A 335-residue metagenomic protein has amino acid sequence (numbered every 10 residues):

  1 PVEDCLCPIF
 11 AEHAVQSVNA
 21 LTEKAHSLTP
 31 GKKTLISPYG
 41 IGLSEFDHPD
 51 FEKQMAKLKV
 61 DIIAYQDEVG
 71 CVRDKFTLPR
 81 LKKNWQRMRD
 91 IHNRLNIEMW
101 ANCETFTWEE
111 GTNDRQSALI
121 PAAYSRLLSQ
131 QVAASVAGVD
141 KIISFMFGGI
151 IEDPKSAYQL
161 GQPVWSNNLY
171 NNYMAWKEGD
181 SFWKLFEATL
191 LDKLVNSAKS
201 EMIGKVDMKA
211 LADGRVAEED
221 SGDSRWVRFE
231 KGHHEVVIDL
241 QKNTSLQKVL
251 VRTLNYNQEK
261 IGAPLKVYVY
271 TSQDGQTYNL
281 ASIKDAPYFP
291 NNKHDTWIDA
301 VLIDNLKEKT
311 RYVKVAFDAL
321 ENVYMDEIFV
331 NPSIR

Functional and structural regions predicted by a protein language model:
P1-E12: Active-site groove signature of glycoside hydrolases
V18-H48, Y65, L95-E109, S144-F147: Aromatic-lined carbohydrate-recognition surfaces of secreted/lumenal glycan-active proteins
V18-L21, G40-M55, P79-D90, L127-Q130: Alpha-helical scaffolding within the catalytic cores of extracellular/periplasmic polymer-degrading hydrolases
S27, E52-K59, R89-N96, V132-V136: Acidic (Asp/Glu)-rich catalytic clusters
D67, E98-F186: Substrate-binding cleft of secreted/luminal carbohydrate-active enzymes
E187-E219: Predominantly extracellular/luminal regions of secreted and cell-surface proteins, especially disulfide-bonded
D220-L280, V301-R335: Aromatic, loop-rich ligand-recognition surfaces of beta-strand-rich domains
N279-D304: Extracellular carbohydrate recognition and processing domains and analogous Trp-centered ligand-binding platforms
